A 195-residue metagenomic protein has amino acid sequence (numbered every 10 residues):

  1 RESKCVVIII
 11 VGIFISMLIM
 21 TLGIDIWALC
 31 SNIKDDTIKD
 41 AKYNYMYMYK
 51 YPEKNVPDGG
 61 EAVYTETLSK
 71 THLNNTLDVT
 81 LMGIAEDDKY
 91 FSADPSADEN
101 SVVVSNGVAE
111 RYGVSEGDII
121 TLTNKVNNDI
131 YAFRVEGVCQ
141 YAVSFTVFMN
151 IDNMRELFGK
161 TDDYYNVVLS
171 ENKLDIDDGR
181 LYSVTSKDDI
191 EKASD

Functional and structural regions predicted by a protein language model:
K4-L29: Short, strongly hydrophobic transmembrane alpha-helices
A28, D35-D195: Basic-flanked hydrophobic alpha-helices used for secretion and membrane insertion
